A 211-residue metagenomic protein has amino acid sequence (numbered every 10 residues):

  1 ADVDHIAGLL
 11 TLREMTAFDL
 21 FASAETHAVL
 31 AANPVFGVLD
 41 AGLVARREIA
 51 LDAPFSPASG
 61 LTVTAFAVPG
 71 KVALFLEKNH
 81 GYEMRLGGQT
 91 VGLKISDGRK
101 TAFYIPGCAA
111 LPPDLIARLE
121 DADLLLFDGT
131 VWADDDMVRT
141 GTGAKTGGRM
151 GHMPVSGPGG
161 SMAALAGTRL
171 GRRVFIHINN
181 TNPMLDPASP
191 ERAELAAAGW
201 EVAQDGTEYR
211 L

Functional and structural regions predicted by a protein language model:
A1-F21: Active-site metal-binding motif and surrounding structural segment of the metallo-beta-lactamase
H5, V72, A133-D134: Short glycine-rich, flexible loops that bind phosphorylated cofactors or substrates
I6-L9, L30, L115: Hydrophobic packing residues within well-ordered alpha-helices of enzyme cores
R13-A17, F36-A53: A short alpha->loop->secondary-structure connector
F18-H27, L126-D128, I176: Short internal beta-strands
S23, V35, A67-P69: Ligand-binding beta-strand-loop-alpha-helix segment within the catalytic cores of soluble metabolic enzymes
E48-R118, D205-L211: Core dinuclear metal-dependent hydrolase active-site scaffold
G88-T90, G98-F103, A109-T207: Cap/insert and terminal regions of metallo-dependent hydrolase folds
